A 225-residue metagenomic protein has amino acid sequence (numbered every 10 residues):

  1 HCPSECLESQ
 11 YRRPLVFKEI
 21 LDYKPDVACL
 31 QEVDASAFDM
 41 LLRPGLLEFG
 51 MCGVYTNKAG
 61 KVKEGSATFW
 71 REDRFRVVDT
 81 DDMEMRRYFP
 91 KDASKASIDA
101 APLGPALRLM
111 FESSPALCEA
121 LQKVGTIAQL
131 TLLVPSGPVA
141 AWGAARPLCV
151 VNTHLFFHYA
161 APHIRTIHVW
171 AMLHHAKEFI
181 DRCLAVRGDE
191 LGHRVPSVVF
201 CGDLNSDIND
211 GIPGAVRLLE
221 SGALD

Functional and structural regions predicted by a protein language model:
H1-S9: Mobile, glycine- and charge-enriched loop segments and immediately flanking short secondary-structure elements within
S4, F156, A160: Conserved short-loop catalytic and cofactor-binding motifs
S4-E5, L30-Q31, L204: A generic structural signal for short
E8-L15, F38, K61, Q122-T126 (+3 more regions): Soluble or luminal CAZymes and related metallo-dependent hydrolases
S9, K18, V27-F157: Structured beta-strand-rich core segments of catalytic domains in phosphoester-bond hydrolases
P14, K18, D26-V27, Q31 (+7 more regions): Amphipathic alpha-helical interface elements that mediate macromolecular binding in regulatory proteins
Y23: Active-site charged/polar residues at nucleotide-handling catalytic sites that mediate phosphoryl, nucleotidyl
A160-D225: Metal-dependent phosphoesterases centered on the DNase I-like endonuclease/exonuclease/phosphatase
